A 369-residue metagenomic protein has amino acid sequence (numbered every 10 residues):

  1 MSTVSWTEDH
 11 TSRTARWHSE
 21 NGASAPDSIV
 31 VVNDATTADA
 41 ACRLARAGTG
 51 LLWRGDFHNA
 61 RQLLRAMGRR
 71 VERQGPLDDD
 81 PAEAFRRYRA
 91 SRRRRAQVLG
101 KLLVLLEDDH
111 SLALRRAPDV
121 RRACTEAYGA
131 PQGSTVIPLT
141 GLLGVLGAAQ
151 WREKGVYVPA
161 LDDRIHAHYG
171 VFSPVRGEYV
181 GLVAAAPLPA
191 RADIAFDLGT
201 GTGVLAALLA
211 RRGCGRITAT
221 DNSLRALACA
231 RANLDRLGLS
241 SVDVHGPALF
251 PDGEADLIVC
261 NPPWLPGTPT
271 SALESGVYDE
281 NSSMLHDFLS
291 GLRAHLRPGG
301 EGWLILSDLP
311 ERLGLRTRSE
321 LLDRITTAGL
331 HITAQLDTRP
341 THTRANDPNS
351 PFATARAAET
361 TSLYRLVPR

Functional and structural regions predicted by a protein language model:
S2-G22, P26-V156: N-terminal auxiliary segments of SAM/dcSAM-dependent transferases
V120-I194, L198-T200, V204-L208, R356: SAM-dependent Rossmann-like transferase core, predominantly class I methyltransferases with a strong bias toward
H166, D243-H245, T333: General small-molecule cofactor/ligand-binding pocket signal
A167, L234, N261, F288 (+1 more regions): Conserved RecA-like P-loop NTPase ATPase core
R176-C260, P266, T270: Conserved SAM/SAH cofactor-binding pocket of Class I
A226, P262-D287: Mobile active-site "lid"/loop adjacent to the S-adenosyl-L-methionine
M284-N346: Conserved Class I SAM-dependent methyltransferase catalytic core
N346-R369: Core SAM-dependent methyltransferase catalytic element
